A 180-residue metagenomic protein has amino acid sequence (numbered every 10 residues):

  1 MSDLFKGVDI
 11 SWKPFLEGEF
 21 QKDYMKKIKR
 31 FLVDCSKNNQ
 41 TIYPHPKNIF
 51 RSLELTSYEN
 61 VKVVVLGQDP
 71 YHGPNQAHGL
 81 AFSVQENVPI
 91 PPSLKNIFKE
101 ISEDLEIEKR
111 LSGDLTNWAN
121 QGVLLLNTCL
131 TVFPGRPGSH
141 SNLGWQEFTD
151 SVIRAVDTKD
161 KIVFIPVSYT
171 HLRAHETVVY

Functional and structural regions predicted by a protein language model:
M1-I90, D114: Active-site and ligand/interface coordination hotspots across diverse enzymes and nucleic-acid-associated assemblies
P70-H72, N87, L130-F133, L172: Short, solvent-exposed loop/turn segments at secondary-structure junctions
N75-H78, S93, P134-N142: A short secondary-structure junction signal
S93-S102, H140-D160: Long, well-ordered alpha-helical scaffolding segments within enzyme catalytic domains, especially pronounced
S102-L115, N120, L130, P134: Conserved nucleotide-cofactor-binding alpha/beta core module
T170-T177: Conserved small/polar residues in nucleotide/adenosyl-binding loops
